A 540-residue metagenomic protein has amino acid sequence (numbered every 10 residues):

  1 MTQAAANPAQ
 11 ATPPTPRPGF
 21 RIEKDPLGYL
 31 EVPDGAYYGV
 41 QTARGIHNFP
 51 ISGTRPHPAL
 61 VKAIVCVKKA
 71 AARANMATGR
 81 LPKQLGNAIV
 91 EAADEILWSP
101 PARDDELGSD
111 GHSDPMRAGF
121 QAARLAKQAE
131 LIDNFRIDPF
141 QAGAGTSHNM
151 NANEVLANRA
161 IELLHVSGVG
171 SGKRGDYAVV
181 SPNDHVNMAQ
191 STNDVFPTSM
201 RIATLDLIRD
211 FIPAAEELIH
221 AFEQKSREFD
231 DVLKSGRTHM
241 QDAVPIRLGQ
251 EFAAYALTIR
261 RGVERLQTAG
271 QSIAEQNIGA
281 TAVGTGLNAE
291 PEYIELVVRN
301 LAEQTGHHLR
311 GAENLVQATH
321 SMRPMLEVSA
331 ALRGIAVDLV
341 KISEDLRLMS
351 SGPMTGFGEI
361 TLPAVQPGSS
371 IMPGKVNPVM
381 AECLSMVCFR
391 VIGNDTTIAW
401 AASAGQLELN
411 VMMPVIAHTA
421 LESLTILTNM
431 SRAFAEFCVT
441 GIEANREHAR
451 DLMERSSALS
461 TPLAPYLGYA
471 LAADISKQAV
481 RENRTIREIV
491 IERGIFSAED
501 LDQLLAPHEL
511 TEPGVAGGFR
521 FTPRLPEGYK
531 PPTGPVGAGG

Functional and structural regions predicted by a protein language model:
T2-G540: Conserved, well-structured ligand/cofactor-binding cores
